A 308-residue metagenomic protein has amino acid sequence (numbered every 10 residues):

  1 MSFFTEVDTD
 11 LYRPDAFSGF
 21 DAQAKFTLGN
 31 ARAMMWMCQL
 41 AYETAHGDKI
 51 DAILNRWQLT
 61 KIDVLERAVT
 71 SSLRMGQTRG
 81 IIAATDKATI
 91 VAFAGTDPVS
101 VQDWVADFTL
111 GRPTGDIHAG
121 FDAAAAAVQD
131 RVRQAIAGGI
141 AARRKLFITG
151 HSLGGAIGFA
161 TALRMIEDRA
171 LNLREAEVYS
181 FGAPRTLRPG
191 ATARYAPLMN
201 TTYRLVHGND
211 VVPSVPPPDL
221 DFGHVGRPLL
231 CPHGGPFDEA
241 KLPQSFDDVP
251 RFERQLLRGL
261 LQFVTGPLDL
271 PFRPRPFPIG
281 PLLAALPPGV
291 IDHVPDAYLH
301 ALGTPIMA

Functional and structural regions predicted by a protein language model:
M1-T149, L153-A308: Non-catalytic, mobile gating and regulatory segments of ester bond hydrolases
